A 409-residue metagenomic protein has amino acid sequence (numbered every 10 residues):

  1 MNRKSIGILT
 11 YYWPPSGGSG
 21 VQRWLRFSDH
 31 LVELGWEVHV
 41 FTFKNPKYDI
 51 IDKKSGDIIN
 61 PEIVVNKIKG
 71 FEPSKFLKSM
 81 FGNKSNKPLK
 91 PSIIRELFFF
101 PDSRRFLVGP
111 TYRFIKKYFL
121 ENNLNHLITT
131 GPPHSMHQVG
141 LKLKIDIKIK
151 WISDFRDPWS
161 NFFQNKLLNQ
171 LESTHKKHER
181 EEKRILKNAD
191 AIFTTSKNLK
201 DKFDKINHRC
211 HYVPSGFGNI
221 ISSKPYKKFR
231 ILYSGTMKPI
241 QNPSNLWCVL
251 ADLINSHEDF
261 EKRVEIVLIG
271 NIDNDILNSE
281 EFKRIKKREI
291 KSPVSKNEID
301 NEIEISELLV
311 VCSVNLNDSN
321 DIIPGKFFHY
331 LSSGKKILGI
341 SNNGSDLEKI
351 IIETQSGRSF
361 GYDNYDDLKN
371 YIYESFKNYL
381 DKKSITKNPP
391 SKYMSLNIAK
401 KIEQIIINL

Functional and structural regions predicted by a protein language model:
M1-G70, A191, K200, L253: N-terminal subdomain of nucleotide-sugar transferases
F43-P110, F119: A conserved catalytic-core segment of Leloir-type glycosyltransferases
R113, S135-Q138, K142-I145, W159-S160 (+1 more regions): Membrane-proximal helix-turn-helix segments that form the acceptor-binding/catalytic region of lipid-linked
T195-N198, S215-G216: Carbohydrate-associated surface elements
K224-Q241, W247-A251, I398: Conserved donor-binding/catalytic core segment of Leloir-type glycosyltransferases
Q241, S295-E302, L309-L331, I337-K349: Nucleotide-sugar-dependent
R263, G270-N301: Nucleotide-activated donor-binding/catalytic signature segment of Leloir-type glycosyltransferases, i.e., the conserved
D363-K369, K377-I407: A charged, aromatic-enriched C-terminal amphipathic alpha-helix characteristic of glycosyltransferases across folds
